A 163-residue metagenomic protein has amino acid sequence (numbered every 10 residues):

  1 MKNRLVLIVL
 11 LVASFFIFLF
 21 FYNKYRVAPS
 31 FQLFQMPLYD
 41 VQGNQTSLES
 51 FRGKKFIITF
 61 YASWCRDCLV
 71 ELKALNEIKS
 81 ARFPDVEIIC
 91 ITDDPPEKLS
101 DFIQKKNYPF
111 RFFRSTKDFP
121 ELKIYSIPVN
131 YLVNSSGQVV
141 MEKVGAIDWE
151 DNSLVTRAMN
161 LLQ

Functional and structural regions predicted by a protein language model:
M1-R4: Positively charged n-region of N-terminal signal peptides that target proteins for export
V6-F20: Hydrophobic membrane-insertion alpha-helices, especially the h-region of bacterial N-terminal signal peptides
I17-L48: N-terminal "domain-start" segment that seeds a small globular fold
S47-R66: Short active-site neighborhood of thiol/selenol oxidoreductases, capturing the structured segment around
I57-I58, I88, N130: Hydrophobic beta-strand anchors of alpha/beta hydrolase catalytic cores
S63-V70, V129: C-type cytochrome heme c attachment motif
L69-K106, K117-P120: Structural microenvironment flanking redox-active thiols in thiol-disulfide oxidoreductases
Q104-Y108, R114-N160: Thiol/disulfide oxidoreductase modules built on the thioredoxin-like
